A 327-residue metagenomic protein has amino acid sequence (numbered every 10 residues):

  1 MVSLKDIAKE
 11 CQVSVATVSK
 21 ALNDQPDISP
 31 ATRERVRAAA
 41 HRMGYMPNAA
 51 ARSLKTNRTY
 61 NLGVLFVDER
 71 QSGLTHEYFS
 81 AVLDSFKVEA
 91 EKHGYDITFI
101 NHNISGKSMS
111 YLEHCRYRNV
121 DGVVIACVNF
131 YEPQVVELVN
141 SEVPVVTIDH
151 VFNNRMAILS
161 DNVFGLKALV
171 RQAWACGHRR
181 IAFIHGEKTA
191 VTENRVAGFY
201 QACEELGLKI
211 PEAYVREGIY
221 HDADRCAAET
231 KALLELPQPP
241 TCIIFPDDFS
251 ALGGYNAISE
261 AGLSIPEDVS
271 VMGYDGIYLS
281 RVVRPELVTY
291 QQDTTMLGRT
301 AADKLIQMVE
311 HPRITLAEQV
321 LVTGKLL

Functional and structural regions predicted by a protein language model:
M1-Y60: N-terminal helix-turn-helix DNA-binding module of bacterial transcription factors
V2, D27, A31, A49 (+10 more regions): Residues at secondary-structure transition points
V2, N61-R171, A175, L233-E235 (+1 more regions): Alpha-helical recognition/docking segments in bacterial nutrient-uptake and carbohydrate-utilization systems
S14, Y60, D121, H178-R180 (+1 more regions): Short acidic/polar active-site loop segments enriched in Thr and Asp
Q25, N57, S72, K107 (+5 more regions): Generic structural signal for helix capping and beta-alpha/helix-loop junctions
R42, S85-H93, N140-T147, V151-L327: Bacterial carbohydrate/catabolite-sensing allosteric modules
R42-N48, I104-S108, C127-V128, Y255: Short gly/ser/thr-rich secondary-structure transition/capping motifs
